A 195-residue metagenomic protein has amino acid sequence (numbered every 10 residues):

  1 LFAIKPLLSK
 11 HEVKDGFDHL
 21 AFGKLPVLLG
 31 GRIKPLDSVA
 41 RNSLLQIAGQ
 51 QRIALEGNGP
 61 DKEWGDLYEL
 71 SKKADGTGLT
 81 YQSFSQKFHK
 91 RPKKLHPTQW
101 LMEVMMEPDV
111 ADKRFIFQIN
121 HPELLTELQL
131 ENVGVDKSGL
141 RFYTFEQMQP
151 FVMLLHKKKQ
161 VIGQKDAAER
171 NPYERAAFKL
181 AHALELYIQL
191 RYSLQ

Functional and structural regions predicted by a protein language model:
L1-A3: ...captures the hydrophobic TM-helix bundle architecture rather than a specific catalytic motif, and can also fire on
P6-Q195: Soluble extramembrane regions of membrane proteins in the secretory/endomembrane system
